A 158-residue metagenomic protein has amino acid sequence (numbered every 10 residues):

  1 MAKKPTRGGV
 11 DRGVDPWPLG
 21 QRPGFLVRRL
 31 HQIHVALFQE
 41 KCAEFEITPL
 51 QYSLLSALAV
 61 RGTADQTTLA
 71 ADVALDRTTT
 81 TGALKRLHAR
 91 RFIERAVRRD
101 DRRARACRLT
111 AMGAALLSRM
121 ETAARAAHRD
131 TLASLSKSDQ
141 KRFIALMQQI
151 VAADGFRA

Functional and structural regions predicted by a protein language model:
M1-F45: N-terminal leader segment of winged-helix/HTH proteins
K3-T6, V35, T63, K85-Q148: Charged, amphipathic alpha-helical coiled-coil/dimerization segments
L26, I33, S53-S56, A115 (+1 more regions): Pre-recognition alpha-helix immediately N-terminal to the DNA-recognition helix within helix-turn-helix or winged-helix
R28-H31, S56-V60, E121, Q148: Short, locally clustered residues in the helix-turn-helix/winged-helix DNA-binding domain
A57, D72, R90: Residues within the alpha-helical elements of helix-turn-helix
